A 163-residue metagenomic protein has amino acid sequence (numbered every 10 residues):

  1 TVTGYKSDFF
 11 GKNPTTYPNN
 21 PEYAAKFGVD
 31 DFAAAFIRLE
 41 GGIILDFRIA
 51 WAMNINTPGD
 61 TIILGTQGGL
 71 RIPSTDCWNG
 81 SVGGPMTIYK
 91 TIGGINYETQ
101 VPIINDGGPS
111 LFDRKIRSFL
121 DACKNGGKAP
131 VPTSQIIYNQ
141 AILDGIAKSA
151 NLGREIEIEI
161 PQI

Functional and structural regions predicted by a protein language model:
T1-D46, A50-N56, S134: Rossmann-like dinucleotide-binding domain that binds NAD(P)(H)
T15-E22, G93-V101: Short glycine/proline- and charge-enriched loop/turn segments that cap or connect secondary-structure elements
E40, G94-N96, S118-I163: C-terminal helix-rich "cap/oligomerization" subdomain common to oxidoreductases
A50, P73-D76, P161: Surface loops and adjacent helix of pleckstrin homology
M53-T57, N79-V82, N105-G108: A short local loop/turn or secondary-structure capping micro-motif enriched for an aromatic residue
T61, C77-I95: Short polybasic amphipathic segments
I104-R117, S134: Active-site loop of classical SDR/Rossmann-like NAD(P)-dependent oxidoreductases, centered on the catalytic Tyr-X3-Lys
